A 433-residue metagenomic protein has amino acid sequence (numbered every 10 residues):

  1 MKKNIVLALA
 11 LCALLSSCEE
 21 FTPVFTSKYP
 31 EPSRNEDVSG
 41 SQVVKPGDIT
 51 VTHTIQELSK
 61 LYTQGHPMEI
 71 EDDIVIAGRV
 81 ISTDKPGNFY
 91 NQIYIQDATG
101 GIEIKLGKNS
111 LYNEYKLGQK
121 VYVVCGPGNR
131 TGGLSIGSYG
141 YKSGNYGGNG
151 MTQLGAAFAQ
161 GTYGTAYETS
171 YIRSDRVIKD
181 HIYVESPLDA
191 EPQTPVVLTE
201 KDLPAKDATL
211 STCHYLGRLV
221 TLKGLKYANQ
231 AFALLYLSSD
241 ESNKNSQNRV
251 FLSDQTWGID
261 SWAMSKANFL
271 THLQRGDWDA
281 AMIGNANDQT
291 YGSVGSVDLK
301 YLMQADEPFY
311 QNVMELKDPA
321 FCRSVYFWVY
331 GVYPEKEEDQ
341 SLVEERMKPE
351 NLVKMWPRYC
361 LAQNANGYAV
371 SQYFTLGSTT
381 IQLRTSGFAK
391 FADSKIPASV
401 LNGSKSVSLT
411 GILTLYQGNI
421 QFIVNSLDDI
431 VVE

Functional and structural regions predicted by a protein language model:
M1-N4, E19: Positively charged n-region of N-terminal signal peptides that target proteins for export
I5-A10: Sec-dependent signal peptide hydrophobic core
L14-S17: C-terminal motif of bacterial Sec signal peptides marking the signal peptidase cleavage site
E19-Y90, Y94-K120, V124-E433: OB-fold nucleic-acid-binding modules
